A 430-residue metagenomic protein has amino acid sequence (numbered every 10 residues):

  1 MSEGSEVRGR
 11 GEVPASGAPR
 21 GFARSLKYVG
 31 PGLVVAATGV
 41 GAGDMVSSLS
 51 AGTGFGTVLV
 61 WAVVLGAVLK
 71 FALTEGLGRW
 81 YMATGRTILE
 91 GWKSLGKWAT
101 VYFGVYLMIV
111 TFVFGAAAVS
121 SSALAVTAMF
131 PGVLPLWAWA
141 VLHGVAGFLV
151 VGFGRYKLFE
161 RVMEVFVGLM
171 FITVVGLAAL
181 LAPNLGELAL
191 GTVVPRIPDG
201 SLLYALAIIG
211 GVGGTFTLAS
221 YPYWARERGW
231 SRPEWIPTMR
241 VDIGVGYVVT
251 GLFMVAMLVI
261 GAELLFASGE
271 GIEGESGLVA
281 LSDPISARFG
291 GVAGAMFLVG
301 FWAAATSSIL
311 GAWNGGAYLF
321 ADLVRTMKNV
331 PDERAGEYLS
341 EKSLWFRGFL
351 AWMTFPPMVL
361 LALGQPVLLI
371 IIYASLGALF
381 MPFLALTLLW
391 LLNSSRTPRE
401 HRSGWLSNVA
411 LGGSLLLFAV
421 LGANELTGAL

Functional and structural regions predicted by a protein language model:
M1-G43, Y204, W230-E234, T238 (+1 more regions): Membrane-interface "cap" regions at the ends of multi-pass membrane proteins
P19-G21, G56, M82-I109, M129-L136 (+2 more regions): Transmembrane-helix boundary/entry motifs in multi-pass membrane transporters
V35, A62-K93, Y102-V113, G311: Juxtamembrane transmembrane-helix boundary signature
K70-A83, A225-R226, V248-A280: Extracellular/periplasmic helix-exit of transmembrane alpha-helices
T100-P131, A140, A305-L323, A362-L368 (+1 more regions): Hydrophobic transmembrane alpha-helices that form the core helical bundles of multi-pass secondary transporters
L136-L142, V245, V249, V324-A362: Loop-to-transmembrane helix boundary motifs in multi-pass membrane proteins
L142, V151-L181, R196-I197, A374-M381 (+1 more regions): Membrane-interface loop-to-helix entry segments
G168-R196, A205-L206, G211-Y223, T387-R396 (+1 more regions): Hydrophobic alpha-helical segments and their helix-loop junctions in multi-pass secondary transporters
